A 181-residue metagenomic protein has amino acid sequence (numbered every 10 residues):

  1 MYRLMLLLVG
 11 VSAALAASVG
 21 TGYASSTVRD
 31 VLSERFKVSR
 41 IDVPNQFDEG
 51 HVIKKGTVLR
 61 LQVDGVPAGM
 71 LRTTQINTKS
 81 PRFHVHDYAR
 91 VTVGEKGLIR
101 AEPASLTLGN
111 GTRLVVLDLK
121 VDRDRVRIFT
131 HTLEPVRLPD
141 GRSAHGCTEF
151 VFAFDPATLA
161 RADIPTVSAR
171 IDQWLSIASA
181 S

Functional and structural regions predicted by a protein language model:
M1-Y2: N-terminal secretory signal peptides that target proteins for export/translocation
M5-A16: Bacterial N-terminal signal peptides
L8, A68, R123-V126: A broad, structure-centric signal for solvent-exposed, well-ordered loop/edge residues that line or flank functional
A16, T78, P135-L138: A sequence-level detector of short, solvent-exposed, charge-rich linear segments
G20-L108, V115-D118: N-terminal secretory signal peptides
R100-S181: Mature extracytoplasmic/lumenal regions of exported proteins
